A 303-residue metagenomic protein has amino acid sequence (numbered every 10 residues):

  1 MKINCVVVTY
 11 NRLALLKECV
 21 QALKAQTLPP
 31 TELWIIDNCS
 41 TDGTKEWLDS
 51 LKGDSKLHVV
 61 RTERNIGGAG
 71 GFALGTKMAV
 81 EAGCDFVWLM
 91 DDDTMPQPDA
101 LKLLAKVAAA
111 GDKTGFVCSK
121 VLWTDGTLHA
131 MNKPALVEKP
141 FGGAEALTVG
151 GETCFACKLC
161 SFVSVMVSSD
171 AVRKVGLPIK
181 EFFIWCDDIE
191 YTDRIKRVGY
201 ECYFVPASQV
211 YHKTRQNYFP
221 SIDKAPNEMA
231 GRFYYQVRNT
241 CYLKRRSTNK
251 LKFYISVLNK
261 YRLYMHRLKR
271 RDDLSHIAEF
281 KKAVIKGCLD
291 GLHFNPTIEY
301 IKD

Functional and structural regions predicted by a protein language model:
Q21-T31: Short, acidic, metal-binding catalytic loop of nucleotide-sugar glycosyltransferases
A22, D37-E46, R64, T94: A conserved acidic beta->alpha catalytic loop
T62-A82: Glycine-rich, basic loop-to-helix element that forms the pyrophosphate-binding segment of sugar-nucleotide handling
C84-D93: Short beta-strand-to-loop acidic/aromatic patch adjacent to the donor-nucleotide binding site
D99-N132: Conserved donor NDP-sugar-binding/catalytic core segment of glycosyltransferases
L147-V167: A recurrent flexible, glycine/aromatic-enriched loop bordering the glycosyltransferase active site that acts as
V165, A171-G176, E181-S208: A short, conserved alpha-helix in the catalytic core of glycosyltransferases
N249-D303: Non-catalytic, C-terminal membrane-associated alpha-helical segments of glycosyltransferases
